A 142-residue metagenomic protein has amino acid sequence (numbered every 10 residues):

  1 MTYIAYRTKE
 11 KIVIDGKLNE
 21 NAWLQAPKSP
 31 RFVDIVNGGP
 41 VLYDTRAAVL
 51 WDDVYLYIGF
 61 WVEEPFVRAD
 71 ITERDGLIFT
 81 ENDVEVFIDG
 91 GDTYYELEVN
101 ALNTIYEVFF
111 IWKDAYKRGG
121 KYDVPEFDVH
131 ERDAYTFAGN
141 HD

Functional and structural regions predicted by a protein language model:
M1-D142: Structural preference for beta-rich elements and adjacent junctions enriched in aromatics
